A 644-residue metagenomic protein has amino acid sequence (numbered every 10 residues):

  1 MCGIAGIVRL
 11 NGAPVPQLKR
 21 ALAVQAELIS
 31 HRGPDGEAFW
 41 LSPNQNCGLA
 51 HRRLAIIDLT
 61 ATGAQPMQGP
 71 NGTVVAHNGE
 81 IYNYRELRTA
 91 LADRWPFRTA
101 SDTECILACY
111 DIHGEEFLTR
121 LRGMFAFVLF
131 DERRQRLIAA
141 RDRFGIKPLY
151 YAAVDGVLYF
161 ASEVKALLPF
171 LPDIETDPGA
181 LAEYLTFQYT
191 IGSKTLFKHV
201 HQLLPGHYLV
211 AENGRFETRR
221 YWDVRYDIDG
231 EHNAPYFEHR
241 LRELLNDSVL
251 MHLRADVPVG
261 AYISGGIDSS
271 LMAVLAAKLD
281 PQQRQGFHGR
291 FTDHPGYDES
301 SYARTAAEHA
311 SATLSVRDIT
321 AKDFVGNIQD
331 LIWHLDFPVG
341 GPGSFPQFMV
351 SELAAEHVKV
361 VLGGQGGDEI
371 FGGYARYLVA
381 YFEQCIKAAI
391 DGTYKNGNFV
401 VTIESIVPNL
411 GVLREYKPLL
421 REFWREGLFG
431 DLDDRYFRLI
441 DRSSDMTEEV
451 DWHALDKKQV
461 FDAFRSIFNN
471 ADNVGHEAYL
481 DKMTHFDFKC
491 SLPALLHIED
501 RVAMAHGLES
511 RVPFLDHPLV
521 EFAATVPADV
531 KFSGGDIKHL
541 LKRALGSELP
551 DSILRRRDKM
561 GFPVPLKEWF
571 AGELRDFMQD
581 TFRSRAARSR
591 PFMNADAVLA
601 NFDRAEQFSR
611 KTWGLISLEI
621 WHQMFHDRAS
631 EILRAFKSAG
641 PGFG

Functional and structural regions predicted by a protein language model:
M1-I4, A23-V24, P43, C47 (+9 more regions): Adenosyl-5′-phosphate
M1-L335, Q347, S351, S547 (+5 more regions): Cysteine-centered catalytic environments shared across enzyme families
R20, Y236, R240, L244 (+21 more regions): Generic recognition of stable, solvent-exposed alpha-helical segments in well-folded globular domains
A90, F170, I370-G373, F522: Residues that scaffold the ATP/ADP-binding catalytic core of kinase and kinase-like folds
I263-G265, H288-R290, D318, Q365 (+3 more regions): Active-site proximal loops enriched in glycine and acidic residues that flank catalytic Cys/His/Asp and coordinate
L331-W333, A375-F382, I632-L633: Short secondary-structure boundary/capping segments
V339-G341: Acceptor-substrate binding/catalytic loop of class I
M349-G411, L496-H497, R501-L519: Active-site adenylate/phosphate-handling loop in enzymes that bind or generate adenylated species
